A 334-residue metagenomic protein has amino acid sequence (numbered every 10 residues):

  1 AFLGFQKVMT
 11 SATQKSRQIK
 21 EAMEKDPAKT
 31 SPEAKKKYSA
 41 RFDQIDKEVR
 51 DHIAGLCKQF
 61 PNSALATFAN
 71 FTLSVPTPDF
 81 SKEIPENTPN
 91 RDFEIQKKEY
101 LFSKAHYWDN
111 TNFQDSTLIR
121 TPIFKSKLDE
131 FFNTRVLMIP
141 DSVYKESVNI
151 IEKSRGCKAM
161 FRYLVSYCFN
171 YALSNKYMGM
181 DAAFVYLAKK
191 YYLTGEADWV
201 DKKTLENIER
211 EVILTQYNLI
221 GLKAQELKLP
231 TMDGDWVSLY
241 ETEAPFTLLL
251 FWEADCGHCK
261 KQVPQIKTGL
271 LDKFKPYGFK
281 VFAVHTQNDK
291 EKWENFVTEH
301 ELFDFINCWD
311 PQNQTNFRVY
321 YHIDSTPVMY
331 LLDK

Functional and structural regions predicted by a protein language model:
A1-D235: Oxidative protein folding and maturation machinery
K223, P245, D324-T326: Short, small/polar residue-rich loop motifs at catalytic or cofactor-binding pockets
L227, P327-K334: A short, hydrophobic beta-strand/beta-hairpin element that forms part of a small beta-sheet core
V237-I266, K280-F282: Short active-site neighborhood of thiol/selenol oxidoreductases, capturing the structured segment around
E253, V284-T286, K334: Cofactor-binding loop segments of dinucleotide-utilizing enzymes, especially the Rossmann-like FAD- and NAD(P)+-binding
K260-E299, N313-F317: Structural microenvironment flanking redox-active thiols in thiol-disulfide oxidoreductases
E294-Y330: Short, internal strand/loop/helix patches that form the active-site neighborhood or redox-interaction surface
